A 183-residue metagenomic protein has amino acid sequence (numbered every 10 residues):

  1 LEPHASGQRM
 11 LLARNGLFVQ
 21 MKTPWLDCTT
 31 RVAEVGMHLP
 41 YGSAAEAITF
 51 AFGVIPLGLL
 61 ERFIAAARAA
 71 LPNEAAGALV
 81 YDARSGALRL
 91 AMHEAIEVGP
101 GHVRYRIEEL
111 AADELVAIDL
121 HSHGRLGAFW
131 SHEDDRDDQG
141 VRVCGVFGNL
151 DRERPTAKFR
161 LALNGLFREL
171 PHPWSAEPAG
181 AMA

Functional and structural regions predicted by a protein language model:
L1-A117, R125-A183: Conserved beta-strand-loop surface patch within small alpha/beta domains used for substrate/adaptor or ligand engagement
